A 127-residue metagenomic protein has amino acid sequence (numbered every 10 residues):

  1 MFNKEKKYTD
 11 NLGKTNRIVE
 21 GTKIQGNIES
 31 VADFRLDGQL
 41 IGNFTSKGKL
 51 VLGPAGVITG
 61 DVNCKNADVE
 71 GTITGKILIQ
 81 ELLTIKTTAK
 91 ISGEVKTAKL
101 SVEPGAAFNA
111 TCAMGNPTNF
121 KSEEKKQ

Functional and structural regions predicted by a protein language model:
M1-E29, D33-Q39, P54-V57, D68 (+1 more regions): Intrinsically disordered, low-complexity terminal regions
N43, D61, E94: Extracellular repeat turn/loop positions enriched in glycine and acidic/polar residues, especially those that create
N43, K47, G53-A55, C64-K65: Compact, glycine-rich, soluble single-domain proteins
